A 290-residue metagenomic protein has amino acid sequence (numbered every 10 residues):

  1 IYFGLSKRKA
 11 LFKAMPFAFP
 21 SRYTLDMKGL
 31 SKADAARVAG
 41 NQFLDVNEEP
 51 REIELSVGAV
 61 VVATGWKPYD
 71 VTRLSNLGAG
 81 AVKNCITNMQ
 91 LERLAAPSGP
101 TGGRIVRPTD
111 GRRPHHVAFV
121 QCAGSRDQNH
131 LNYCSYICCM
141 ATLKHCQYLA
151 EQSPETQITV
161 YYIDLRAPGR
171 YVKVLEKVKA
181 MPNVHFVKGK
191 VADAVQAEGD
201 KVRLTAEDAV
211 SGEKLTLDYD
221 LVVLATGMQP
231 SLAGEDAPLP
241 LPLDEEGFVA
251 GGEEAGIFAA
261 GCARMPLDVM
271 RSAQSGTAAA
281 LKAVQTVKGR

Functional and structural regions predicted by a protein language model:
I1-R290: Residues forming the flavin
